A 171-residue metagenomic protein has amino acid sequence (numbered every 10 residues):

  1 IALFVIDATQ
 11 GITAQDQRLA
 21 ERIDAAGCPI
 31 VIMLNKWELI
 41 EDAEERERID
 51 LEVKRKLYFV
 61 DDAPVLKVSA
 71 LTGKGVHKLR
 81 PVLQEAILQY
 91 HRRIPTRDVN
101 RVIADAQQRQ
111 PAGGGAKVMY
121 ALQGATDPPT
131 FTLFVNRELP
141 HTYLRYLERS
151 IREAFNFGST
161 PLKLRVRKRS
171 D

Functional and structural regions predicted by a protein language model:
I1-F4, Q10-D171: C-terminal-of-GTPase-core extension/linker across diverse P-loop GTPases
